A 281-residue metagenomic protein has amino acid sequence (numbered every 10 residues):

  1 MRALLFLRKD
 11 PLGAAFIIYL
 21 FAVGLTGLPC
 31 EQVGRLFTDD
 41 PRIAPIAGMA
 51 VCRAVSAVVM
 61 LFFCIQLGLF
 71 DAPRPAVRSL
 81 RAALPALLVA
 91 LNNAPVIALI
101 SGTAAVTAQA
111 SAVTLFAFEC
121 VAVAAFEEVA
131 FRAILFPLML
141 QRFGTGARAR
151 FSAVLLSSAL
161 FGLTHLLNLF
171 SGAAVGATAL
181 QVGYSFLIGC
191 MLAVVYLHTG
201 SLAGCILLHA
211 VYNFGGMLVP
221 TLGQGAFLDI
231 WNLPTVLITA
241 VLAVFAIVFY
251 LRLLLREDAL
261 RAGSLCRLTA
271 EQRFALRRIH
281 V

Functional and structural regions predicted by a protein language model:
M1-R8: Short, Lys/Arg-rich, polar N-terminal cytosolic tail immediately upstream of the first transmembrane signal-anchor
P11-I65, R78-I100, A110, T114-E119 (+1 more regions): Alpha-helical transmembrane segments in multi-pass membrane proteins
G13-I17, A83, L87, F151-L156 (+2 more regions): Hydrophobic alpha-helical transmembrane segments
F21-P29, A90-L99, S158-L167, A210-T221: Aromatic-anchored segments of alpha-helical transmembrane domains
A47-R53, A210-V281: C-terminal membrane module of polytopic membrane proteins
V129-L156, V194-S201: Membrane-interface helix/loop boundary segments of multi-pass membrane proteins
A130-M139, G172, L208, G215-G216: Active-site-flanking alpha-helical
A177-T235: Functionally important transmembrane alpha-helices
